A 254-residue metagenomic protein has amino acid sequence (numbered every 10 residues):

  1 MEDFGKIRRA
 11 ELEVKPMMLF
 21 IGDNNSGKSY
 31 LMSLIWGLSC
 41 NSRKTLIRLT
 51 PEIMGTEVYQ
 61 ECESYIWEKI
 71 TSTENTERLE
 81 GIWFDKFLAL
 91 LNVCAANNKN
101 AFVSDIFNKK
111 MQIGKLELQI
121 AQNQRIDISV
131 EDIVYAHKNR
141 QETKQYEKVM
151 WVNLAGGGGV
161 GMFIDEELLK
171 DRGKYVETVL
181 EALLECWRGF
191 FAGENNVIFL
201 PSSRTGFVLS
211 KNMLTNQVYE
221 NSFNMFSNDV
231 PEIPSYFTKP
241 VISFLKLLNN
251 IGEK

Functional and structural regions predicted by a protein language model:
M1-I233: P-loop NTPase switch/coupling surface
Y236-F237: Extended, low-complexity, charged intrinsically disordered regions
V241-K254: ABC-family P-loop ATPase nucleotide-binding domains
